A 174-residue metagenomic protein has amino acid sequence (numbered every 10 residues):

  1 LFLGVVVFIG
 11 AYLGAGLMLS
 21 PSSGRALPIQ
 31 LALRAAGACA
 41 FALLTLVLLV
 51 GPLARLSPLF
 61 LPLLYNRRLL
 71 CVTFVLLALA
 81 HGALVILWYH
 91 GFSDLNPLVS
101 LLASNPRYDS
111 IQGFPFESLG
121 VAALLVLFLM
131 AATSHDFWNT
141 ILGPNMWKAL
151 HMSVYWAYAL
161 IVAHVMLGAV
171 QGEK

Functional and structural regions predicted by a protein language model:
L1-K174: Membrane-embedded alpha-helical bundles that constitute the cytochrome b-like, heme-associated redox core of multi-pass
